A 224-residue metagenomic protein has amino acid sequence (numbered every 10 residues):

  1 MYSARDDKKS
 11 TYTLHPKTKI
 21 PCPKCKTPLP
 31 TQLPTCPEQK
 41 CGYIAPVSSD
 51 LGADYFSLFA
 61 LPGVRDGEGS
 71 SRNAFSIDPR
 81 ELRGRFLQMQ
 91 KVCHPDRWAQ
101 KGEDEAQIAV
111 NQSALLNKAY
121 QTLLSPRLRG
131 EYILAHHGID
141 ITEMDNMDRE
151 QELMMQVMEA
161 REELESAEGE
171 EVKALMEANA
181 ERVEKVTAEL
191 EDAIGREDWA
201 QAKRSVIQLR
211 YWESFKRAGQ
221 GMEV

Functional and structural regions predicted by a protein language model:
Y2-V224: C-terminal accessory/regulatory regions appended to core domains
